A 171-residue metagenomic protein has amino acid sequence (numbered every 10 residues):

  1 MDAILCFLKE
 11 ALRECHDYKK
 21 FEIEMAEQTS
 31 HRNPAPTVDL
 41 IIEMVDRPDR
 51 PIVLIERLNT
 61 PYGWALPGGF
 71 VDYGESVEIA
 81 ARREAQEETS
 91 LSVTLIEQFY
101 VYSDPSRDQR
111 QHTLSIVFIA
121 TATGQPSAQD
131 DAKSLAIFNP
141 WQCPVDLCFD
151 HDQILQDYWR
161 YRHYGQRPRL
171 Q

Functional and structural regions predicted by a protein language model:
M1-D39, V45-R47: Acidic, metal-coordinating catalytic segment for phosphate/diphosphate chemistry, firing primarily on the Nudix
P34, Y62, R110-L114: Residue-level preference for beta-strand/loop junctions
P36-V38, R50, L114-I116, K133: Change "...and in nucleic-acid phosphodiester-cleaving endonucleases..." to "...and in nucleic-acid processing enzymes
V45-P51, Q109-Q111: Short, solvent-exposed loop/turn segments that connect beta-strands within catalytic domains and beta-strand-rich
P48-E88: Conserved Nudix-box catalytic region and its N-terminal flanking loop in Nudix hydrolases and closely related
S90-Q125: Active-site segment of metal-dependent pyrophosphate-handling enzymes, primarily the Nudix hydrolase catalytic core
V117-I119, S127-Y161: NUDIX/MutT-family hydrolases
